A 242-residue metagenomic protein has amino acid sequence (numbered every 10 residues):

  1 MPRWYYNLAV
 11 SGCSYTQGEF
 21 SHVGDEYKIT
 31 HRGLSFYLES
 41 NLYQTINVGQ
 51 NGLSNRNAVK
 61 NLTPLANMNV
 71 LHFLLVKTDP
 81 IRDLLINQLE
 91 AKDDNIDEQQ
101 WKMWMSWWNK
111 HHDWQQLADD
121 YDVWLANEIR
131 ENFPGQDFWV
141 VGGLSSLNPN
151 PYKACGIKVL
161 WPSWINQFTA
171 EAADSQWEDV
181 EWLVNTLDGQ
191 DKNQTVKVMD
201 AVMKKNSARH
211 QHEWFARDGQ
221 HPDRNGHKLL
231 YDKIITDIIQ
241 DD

Functional and structural regions predicted by a protein language model:
M1-R56, T63-N67, L229: Serine-esterase "nucleophile elbow" of acetyl-processing enzymes
H31, A58, Y121-L125: Amphipathic coiled-coil/heptad-repeat helices and related helical stalk/stem segments that mediate oligomerization
R56-A58, N150: Short Asp/Glu-rich motifs
T63-D242: Alpha-helical cap/lid subdomain in secreted, periplasmic, or secretory-pathway luminal O-acyl-processing enzymes
